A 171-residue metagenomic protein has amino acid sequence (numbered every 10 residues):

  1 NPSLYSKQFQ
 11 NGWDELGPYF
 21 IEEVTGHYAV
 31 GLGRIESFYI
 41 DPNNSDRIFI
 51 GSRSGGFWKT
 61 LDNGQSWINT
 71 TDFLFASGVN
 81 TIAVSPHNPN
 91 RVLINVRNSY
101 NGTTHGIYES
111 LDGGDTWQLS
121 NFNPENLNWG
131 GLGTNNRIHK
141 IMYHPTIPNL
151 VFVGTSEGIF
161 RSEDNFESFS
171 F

Functional and structural regions predicted by a protein language model:
N1-F171: Extracellular glycan-interacting surfaces
